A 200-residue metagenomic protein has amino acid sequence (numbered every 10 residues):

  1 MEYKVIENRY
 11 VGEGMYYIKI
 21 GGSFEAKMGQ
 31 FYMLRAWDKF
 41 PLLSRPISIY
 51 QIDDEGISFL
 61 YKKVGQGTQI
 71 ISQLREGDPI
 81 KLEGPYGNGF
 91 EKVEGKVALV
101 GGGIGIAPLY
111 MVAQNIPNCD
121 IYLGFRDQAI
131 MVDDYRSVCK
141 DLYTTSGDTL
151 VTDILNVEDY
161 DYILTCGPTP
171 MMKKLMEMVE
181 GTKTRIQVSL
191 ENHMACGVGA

Functional and structural regions predicted by a protein language model:
E2-E76: Ferredoxin-reductase
Q69-A195: FNR/FR-type flavoprotein reductase catalytic core
V198-A200: Structured adenosyl-cofactor binding patch, chiefly the S-adenosyl-L-methionine
